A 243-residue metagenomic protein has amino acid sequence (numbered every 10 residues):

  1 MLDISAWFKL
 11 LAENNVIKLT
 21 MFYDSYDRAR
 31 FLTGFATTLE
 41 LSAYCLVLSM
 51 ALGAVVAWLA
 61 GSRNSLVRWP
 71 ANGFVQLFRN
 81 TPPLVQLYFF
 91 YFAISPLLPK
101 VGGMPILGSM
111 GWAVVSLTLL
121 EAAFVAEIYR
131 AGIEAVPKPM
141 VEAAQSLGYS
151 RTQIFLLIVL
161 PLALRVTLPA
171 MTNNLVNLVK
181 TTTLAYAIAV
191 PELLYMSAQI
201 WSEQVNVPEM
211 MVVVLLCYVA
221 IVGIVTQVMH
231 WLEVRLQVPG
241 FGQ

Functional and structural regions predicted by a protein language model:
M1-Q243: Transmembrane alpha-helices and adjacent helix-loop boundaries
